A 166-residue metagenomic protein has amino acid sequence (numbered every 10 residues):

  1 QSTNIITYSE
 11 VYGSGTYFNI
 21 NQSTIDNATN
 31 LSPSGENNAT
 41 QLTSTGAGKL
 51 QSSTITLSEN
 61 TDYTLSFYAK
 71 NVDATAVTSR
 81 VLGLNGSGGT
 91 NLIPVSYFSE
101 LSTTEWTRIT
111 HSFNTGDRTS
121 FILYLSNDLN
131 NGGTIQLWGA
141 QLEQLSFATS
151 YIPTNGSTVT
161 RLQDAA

Functional and structural regions predicted by a protein language model:
Q1-A166: Extracellular and organelle-lumenal recognition/adhesion modules and their flexible linkers in secreted
